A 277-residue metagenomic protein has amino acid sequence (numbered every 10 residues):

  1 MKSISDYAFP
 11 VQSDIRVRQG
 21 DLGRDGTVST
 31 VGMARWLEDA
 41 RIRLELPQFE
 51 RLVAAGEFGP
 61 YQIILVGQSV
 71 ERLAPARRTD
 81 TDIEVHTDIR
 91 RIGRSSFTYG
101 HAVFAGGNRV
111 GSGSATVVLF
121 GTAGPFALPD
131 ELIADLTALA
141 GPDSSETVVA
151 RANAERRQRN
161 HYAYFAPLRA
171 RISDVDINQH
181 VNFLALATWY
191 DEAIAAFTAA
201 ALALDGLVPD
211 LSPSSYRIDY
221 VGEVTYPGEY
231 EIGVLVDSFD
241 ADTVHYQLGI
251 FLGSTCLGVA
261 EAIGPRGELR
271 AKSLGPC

Functional and structural regions predicted by a protein language model:
K2-G67, V118-S215, R266-C277: Hot-dog-fold acyl-thioester-processing enzymes
K2-I4, V11-S13, R72-R156, V224-E229 (+1 more regions): HotDog/MaoC-like acyl-thioester-processing domains
Q68-R72, S215-V221: Short alpha-helix capping/helix-loop boundary micro-motifs
